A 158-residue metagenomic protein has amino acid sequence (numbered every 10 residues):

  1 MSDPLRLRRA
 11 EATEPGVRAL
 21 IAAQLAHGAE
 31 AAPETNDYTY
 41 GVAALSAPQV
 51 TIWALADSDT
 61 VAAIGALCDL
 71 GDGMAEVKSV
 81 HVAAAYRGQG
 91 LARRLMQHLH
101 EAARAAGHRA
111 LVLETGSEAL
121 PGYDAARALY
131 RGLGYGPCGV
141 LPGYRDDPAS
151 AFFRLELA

Functional and structural regions predicted by a protein language model:
D3-M74, K78, A83, M96-Q97 (+3 more regions): Acetyl-CoA-dependent GNAT
D37-Y40, E114-E118, D147: Short linear capping/connector segments at secondary-structure termini
D72-M74, A110, S150: A generic structural signal for beta-strand entry/edge sites
V80, A85, E114-E118: Short strand-loop junctions, especially beta-strand C-caps/beta-turns that link beta-sheets to coils or alpha-helices
V82, G88-A105, R131-G132: Conserved acetyl-CoA-binding loop-helix of GNAT-fold acetyltransferases
Q89, R104, G122-L129, A149-A158: Accessory recognition modules or surfaces
R93, E118-V140, D146-P148: Conserved active-site alpha-helix within GNAT-family acetyltransferase domains
A103-E118: Conserved GNAT acetyl-CoA-binding A-motif
